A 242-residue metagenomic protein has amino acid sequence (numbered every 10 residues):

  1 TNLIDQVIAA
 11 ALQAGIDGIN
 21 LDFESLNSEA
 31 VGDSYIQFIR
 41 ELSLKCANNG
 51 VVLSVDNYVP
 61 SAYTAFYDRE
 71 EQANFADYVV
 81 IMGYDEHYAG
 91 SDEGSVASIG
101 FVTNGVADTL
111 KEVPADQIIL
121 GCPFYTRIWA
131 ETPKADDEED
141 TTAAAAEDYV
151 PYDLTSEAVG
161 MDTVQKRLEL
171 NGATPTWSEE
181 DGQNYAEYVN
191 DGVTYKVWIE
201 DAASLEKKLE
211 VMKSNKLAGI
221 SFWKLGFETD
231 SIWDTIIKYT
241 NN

Functional and structural regions predicted by a protein language model:
T1-I99: Chitinase-like catalytic core of GlcNAc-active glycosidases
N2-Q6, G105, S204-K207: Well-ordered alpha-helical segments embedded in enzymatic catalytic cores
I19-L21, L53-V55, V79-I81, I118-C122 (+2 more regions): Hydrophobic faces of well-ordered beta-strands that scaffold small-molecule active sites in alpha/beta enzyme cores
S28-E29, Y88-G90, T126-E131, E228-S231: Short catalytic/ligand-binding loop motif for oxyanion handling, primarily in non-cytosolic enzymes, centered on
A30-V31, Q37, L44, N48-V51 (+2 more regions): Short acidic, glycine/proline-enriched helix-loop-strand junctions
L44-A47, G90-R127: P-loop/Walker A phosphate-binding loop and immediately adjacent motor/lid segment at beta-alpha junctions
F124-K208, T240: Glycan-binding loop/region signatures in secreted carbohydrate-active enzymes
S204-N242: Acidic/aromatic/glycine-rich contiguous surface patches that form carbohydrate-binding/processing clefts and analogous
